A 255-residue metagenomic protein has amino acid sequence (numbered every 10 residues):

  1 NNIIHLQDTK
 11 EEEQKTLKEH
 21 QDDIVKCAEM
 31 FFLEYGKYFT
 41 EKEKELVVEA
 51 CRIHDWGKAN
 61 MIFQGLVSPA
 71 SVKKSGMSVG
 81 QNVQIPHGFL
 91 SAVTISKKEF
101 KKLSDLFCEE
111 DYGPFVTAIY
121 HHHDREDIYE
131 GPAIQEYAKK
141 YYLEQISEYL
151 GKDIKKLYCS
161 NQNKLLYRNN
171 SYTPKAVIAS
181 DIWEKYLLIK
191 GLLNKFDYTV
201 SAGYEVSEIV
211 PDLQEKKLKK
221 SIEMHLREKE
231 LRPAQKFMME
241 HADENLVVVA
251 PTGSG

Functional and structural regions predicted by a protein language model:
N1-K216: Accessory nucleic-acid engagement/destabilization modules that flank
L17-Q21, M224-E244: N-terminal pre-P-loop "Q-motif" helix
R168-N169, S221-L226, A250: Short linear motifs at secondary-structure transitions and domain/linker junctions
Q214-K219, A242-N245: A short mid-domain helix/strand-loop element embedded in enzyme catalytic domains that forms or borders the active-site
A242-G255: Walker A/P-loop
